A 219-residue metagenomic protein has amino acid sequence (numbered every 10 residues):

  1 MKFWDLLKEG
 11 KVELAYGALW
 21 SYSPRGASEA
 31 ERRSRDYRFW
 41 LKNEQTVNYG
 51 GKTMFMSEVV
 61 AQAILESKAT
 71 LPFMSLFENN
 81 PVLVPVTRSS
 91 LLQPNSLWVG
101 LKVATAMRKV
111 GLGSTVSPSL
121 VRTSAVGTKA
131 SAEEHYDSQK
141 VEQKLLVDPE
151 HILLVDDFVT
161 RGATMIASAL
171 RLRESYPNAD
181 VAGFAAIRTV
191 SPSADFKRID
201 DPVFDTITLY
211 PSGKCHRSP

Functional and structural regions predicted by a protein language model:
M1-N79, S89-Q93, L120-H151: Active-site-facing substrate-recognition patch
K2-K8, I166-P219: PRPP-dependent phosphoribosyltransferase catalytic core
R88-L91, R188-V190: Short, solvent-exposed loop/turn segments at secondary-structure junctions
S96-K102: Charged helix-capping and loop-helix junction motifs
M107-G127: Histidine/lysine/aspartate-rich catalytic loop segments that bind and position anionic ligands
T115-V116, H151, D180-A182: Residues at the starts of beta-strands that form the adenosine-phosphate
L154-S168: A phosphate-binding catalytic loop at a beta-strand-loop-alpha-helix junction that coordinates phosphoryl groups
